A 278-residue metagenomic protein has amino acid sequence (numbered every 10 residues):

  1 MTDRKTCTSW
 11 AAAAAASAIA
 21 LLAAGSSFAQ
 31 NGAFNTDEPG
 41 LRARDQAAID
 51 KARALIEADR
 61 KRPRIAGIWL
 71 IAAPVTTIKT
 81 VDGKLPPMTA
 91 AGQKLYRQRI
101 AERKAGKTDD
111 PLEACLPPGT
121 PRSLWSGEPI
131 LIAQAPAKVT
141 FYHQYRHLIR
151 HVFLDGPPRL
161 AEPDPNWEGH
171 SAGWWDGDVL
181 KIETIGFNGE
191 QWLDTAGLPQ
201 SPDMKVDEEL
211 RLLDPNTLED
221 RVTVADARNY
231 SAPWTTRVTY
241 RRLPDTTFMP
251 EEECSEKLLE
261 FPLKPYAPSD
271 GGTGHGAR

Functional and structural regions predicted by a protein language model:
T2-R278: Hydrophobic small-molecule pocket/channel-lining residues, especially in calycin-type beta-barrels
